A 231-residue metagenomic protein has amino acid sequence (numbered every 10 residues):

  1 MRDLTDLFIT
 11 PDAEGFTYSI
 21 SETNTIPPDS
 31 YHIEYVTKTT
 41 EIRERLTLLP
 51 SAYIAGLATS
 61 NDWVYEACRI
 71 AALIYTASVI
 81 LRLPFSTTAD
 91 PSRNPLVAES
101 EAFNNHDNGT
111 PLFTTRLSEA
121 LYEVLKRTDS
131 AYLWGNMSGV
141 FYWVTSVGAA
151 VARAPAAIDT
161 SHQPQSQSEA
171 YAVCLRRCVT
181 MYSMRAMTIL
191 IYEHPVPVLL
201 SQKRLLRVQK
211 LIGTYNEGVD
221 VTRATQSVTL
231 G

Functional and structural regions predicted by a protein language model:
M1-Y31: Acidic/Ser/Thr-rich, low-complexity mid-to-C-terminal regulatory regions of eukaryotic proteins
D29-G231: Fungal-biased detection of long, low-complexity, Ser/Thr- and Lys/Arg-rich intrinsically disordered regions
